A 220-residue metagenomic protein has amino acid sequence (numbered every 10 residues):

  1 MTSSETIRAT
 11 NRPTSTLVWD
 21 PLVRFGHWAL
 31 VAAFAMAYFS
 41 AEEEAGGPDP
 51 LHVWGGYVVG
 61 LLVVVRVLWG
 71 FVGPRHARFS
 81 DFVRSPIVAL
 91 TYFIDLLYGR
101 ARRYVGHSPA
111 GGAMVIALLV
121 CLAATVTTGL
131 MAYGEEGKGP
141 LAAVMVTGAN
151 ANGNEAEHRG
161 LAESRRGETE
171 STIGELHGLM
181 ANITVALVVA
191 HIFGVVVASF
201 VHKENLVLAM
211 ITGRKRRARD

Functional and structural regions predicted by a protein language model:
M1-D220: Membrane-embedded alpha-helical bundles that constitute the cytochrome b-like, heme-associated redox core of multi-pass
